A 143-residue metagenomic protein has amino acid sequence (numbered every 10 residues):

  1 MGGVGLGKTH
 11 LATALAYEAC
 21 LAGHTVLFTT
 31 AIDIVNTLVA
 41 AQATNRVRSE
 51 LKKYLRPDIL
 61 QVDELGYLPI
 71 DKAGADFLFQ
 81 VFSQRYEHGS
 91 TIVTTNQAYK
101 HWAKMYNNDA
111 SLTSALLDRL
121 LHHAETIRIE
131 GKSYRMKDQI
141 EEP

Functional and structural regions predicted by a protein language model:
V4-G5: The conserved Walker
K8: Conserved lysine of the Walker
L11, L15: Hydrophobic positions on the alpha1 helix immediately C-terminal to the Walker A/P-loop
A16-T29: Post-Walker A helix-loop "phosphate-sensing" segment adjacent to the P-loop in P-loop NTPases
T25, D58-I59: The start of beta-strands in P-loop NTPase/AAA+ ATPase cores
T25, I34-K52, L65-P143: Replace "adjacent to P-loop NTPase cores in ATP/GTP-dependent enzymes" with "adjacent to NTP-binding cores
